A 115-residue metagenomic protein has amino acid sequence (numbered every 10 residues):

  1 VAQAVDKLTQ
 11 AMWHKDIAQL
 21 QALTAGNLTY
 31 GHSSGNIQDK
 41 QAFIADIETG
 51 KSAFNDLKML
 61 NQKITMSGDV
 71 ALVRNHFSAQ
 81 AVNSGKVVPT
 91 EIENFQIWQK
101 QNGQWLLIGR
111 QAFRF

Functional and structural regions predicted by a protein language model:
V1-G26: Short, low-complexity N-terminal intrinsically disordered segments enriched in polar/charged residues
A2, A11-H14, S34-Q38, V88-I92: Soluble non-cytosolic domains of exported or imported proteins
L8, L20, L28, F43 (+2 more regions): Hydrophobic pocket/interface hotspot
A18-Q19, Y30, A81, L107-I108: Anionic, Ser/Thr-rich low-complexity intrinsically disordered regions
T24, S34, K58, K63 (+3 more regions): A mature extracytoplasmic/lumenal domain signature
N27-Q38, E48-A53: A short gly/proline-enriched turn/hairpin at secondary-structure junctions
I47-K86: Surface-exposed, charged secondary-structure patches
E91-F115: Short beta-strand edge/turn micro-motifs at domain boundaries
